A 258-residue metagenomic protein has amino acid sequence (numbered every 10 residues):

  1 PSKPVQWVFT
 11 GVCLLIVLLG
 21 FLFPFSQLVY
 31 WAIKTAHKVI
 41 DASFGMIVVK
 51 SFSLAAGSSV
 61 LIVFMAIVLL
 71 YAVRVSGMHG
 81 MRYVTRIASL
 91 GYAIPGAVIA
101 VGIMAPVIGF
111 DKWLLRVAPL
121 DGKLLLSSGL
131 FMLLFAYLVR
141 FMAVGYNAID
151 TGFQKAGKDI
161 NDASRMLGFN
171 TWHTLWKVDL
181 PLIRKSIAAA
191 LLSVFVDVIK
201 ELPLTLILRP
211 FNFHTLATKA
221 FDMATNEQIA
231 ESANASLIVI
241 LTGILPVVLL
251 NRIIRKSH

Functional and structural regions predicted by a protein language model:
P1, I40-G45, G80-M81, A100-L138 (+2 more regions): Membrane-interfacial helix termini and adjacent extracytoplasmic/periplasmic loops of multi-pass transporters
P1, Y71-G80, D150-N161, R165 (+4 more regions): C-terminal transmembrane helix and the adjacent membrane-cytosol boundary/short C-terminal tail of inner/organellar
P1-W7, F25-L61, S76-M78, N226-E227: Periplasmic/extracellular loop-to-transmembrane helix junction in inner-membrane transport proteins
S2-Q6, W31-A42, I199, T205-V248: Interhelical loop and adjacent transmembrane-helix boundary motif in polytopic membrane transport permeases
Q6-T10, V68-V107, N161: Cytoplasmic-entry segments and transmembrane alpha-helices of multi-pass inner-membrane transporters
F9-L19, L90, V139, Y146-I149 (+3 more regions): Transmembrane alpha-helices
G57-A66, M132-A136, R140, V144 (+2 more regions): Hydrophobic alpha-helical transmembrane segments of polytopic membrane proteins
L126-R165, A190-L191: Membrane-cytosol interface at the C-terminal ends of specific transmembrane alpha-helices in multi-pass membrane
